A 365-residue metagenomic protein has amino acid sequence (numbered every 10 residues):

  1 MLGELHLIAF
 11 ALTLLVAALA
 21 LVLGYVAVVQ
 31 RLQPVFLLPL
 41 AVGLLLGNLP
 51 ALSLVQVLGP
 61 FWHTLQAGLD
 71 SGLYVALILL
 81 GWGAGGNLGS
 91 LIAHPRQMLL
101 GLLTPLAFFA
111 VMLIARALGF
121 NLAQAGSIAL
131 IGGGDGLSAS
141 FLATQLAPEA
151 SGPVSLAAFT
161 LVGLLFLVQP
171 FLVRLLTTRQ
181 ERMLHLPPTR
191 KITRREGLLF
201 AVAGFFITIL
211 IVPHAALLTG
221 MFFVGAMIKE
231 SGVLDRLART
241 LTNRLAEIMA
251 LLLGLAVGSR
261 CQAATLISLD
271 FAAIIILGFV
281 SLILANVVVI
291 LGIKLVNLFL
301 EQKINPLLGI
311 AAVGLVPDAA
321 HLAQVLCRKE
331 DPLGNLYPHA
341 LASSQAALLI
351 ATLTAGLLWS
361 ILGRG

Functional and structural regions predicted by a protein language model:
E4-V16, H63-I78, Q124-G132, G163 (+2 more regions): Structural signature of hydrophobic alpha-helical transmembrane segments
F10, L88-M112, F159-L161, A264-I290 (+1 more regions): Entry/N-cap segments of selected transmembrane alpha helices and their immediately preceding amphipathic helices
L23, L46, Q66-I92, G225-I228 (+1 more regions): Hydrophobic transmembrane alpha-helices of secondary-active transporters and Na+-translocating membrane complexes
G24-L38, V42, A51-L52, L167-F171 (+2 more regions): Flexible hinge motifs at transmembrane-helix junctions and intramembrane kinks/re-entrant loops in multi-pass membrane
V28-L37, V55-A67, G85-L100, L234-N243 (+3 more regions): Interfacial helix-loop-helix linkers and transmembrane-helix boundary segments in multi-pass membrane proteins
S71, L80-G85, L102-A107, F120-A150 (+2 more regions): Alpha-helical membrane segments and immediately flanking helix-loop junctions that form or couple to the substrate/ion
A157-V233: Membrane-embedded hairpin module used as a gating/binding unit in multi-pass transport and secretion proteins
G204-I293: Transmembrane helical segments that form the transport core of multi-pass membrane transport proteins
